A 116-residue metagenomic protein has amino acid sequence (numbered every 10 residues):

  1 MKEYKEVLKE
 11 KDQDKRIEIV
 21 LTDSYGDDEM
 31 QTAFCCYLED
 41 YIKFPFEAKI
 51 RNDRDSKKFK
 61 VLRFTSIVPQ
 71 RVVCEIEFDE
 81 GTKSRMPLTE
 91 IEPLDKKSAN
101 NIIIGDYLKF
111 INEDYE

Functional and structural regions predicted by a protein language model:
M1-K49: Mixed-charge, Lys/Arg-rich low-complexity intrinsically disordered regions
E3-D14, S24, A99-E116: Long, low-complexity intrinsically disordered regions
K49-K60: Short coil-to-beta-strand transition motifs
R51-D53, E77-T82: Short, flexible beta-strand-to-coil junctions
L62-F64: Residue-level recognition of beta-strand microenvironments
V68-I76: Short aromatic-glycine-enriched beta-strand elements
Q70-R71, E92-I104: Short, surface-exposed linear segments at secondary-structure transitions and domain or protein termini
G81-E92: A short macromolecule-binding patch
